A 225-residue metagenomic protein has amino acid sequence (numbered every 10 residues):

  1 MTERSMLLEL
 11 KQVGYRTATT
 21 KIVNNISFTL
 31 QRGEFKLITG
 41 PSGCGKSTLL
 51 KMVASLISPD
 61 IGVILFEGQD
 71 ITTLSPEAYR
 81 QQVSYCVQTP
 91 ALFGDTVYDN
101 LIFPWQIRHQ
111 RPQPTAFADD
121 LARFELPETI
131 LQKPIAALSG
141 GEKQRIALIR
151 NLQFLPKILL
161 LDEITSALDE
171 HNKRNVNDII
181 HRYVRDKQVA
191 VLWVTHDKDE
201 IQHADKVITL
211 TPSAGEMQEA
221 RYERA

Functional and structural regions predicted by a protein language model:
A54: Helix-to-loop junction immediately C-terminal to a conserved catalytic motif
G62-D70, Y79: Conserved ABC transporter NBD signature motif
P90-D99, R108: Conserved catalytic motifs of ABC-family nucleotide-binding domains
P114-I130: Conserved ABC ATPase "signature" region
P134-L138, E142: Conserved ABC ATPase signature
A147-L148: Hydrophobic anchor residue at the start of the ABC signature
L159-E163: Catalytic Walker B motif of ABC-type/P-loop ATPase nucleotide-binding domains
